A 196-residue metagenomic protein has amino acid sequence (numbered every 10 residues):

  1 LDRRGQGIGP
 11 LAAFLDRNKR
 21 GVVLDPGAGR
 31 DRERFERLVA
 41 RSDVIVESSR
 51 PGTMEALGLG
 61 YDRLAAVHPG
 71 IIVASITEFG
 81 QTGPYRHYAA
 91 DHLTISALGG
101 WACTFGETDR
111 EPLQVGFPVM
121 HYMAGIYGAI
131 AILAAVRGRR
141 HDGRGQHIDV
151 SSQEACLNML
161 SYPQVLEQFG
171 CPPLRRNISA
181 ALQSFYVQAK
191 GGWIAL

Functional and structural regions predicted by a protein language model:
L1-R144, Q168: N-terminal helix-loop segment corresponding to the beta1-alpha1 unit of nucleotide/adenylate-binding folds
L11-A12, G145-H147, L182-Y186: Short, acidic/polar N-cap/turn motifs at the starts of alpha helices
L24, I148-V150, L196: Short capping micro-motif at the N-terminus of alpha-helices
G29-D31, L157, I194: Generic "edge-of-domain/loop-turn" microfeature
E78-G80, S152-L157, G191-G192: Glycine-rich beta-alpha junction loops
Y88, G125, C156-M159, R176 (+1 more regions): Short amphipathic alpha-helical patches
A135-R175: Substrate-binding/catalytic subdomain of NAD(P)-dependent oxidoreductase enzymes
P163-L196: Alpha-helical interface/anchor segments and their boundary "cap" residues
